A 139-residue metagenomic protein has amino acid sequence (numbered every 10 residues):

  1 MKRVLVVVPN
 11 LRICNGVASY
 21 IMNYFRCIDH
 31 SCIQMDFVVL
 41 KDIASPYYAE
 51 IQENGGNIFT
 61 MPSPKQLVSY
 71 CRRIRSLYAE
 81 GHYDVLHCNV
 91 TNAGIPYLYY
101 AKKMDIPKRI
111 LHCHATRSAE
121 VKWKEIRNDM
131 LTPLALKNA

Functional and structural regions predicted by a protein language model:
M1-A139: Membrane-interface segments of envelope glycosyltransferases acting on lipid-linked substrates or membrane lipids
